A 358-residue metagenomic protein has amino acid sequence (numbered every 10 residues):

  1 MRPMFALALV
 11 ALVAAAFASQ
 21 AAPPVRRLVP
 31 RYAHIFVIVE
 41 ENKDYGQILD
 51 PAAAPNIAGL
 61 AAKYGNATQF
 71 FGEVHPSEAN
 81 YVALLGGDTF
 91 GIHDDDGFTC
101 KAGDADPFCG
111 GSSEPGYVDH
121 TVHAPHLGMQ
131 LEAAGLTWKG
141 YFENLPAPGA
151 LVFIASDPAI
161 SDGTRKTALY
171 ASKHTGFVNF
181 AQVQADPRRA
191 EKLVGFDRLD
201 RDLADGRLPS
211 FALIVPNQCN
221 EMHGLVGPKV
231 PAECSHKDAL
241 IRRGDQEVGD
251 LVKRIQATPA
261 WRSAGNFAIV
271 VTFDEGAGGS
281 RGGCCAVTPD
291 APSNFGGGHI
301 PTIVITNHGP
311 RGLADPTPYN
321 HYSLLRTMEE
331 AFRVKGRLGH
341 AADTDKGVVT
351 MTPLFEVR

Functional and structural regions predicted by a protein language model:
A6-A16: Bacterial N-terminal signal peptides
A21-R358: N-terminal pro-sequences and low-complexity stem/linker regions of secreted or lumenal proteins
